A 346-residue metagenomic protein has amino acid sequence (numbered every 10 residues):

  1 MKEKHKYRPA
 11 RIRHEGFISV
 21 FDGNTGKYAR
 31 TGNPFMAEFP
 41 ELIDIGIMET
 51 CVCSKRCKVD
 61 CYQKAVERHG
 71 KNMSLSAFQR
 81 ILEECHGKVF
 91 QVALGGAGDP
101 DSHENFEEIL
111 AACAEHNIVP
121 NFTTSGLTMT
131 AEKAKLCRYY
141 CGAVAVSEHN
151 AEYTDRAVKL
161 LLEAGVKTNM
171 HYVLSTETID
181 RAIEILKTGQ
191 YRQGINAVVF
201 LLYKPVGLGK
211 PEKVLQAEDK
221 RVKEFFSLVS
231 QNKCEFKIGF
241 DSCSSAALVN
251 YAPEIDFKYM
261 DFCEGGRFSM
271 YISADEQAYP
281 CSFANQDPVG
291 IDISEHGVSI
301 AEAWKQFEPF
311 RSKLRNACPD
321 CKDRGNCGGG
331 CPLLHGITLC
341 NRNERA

Functional and structural regions predicted by a protein language model:
M1-G46, C53, K305-E308: N-terminal [4Fe-4S]-dependent radical SAM core
P34-S76: Canonical Radical SAM [4Fe-4S] cluster-binding loop centered on the CxxxCxxC motif and its immediate flanking residues
F35, I272-D275: Short, acidic, Ser/Thr-enriched surface-loop or helix-capping motifs
C51-C61, S312-A346: Cysteine-cluster motifs in flexible loop/terminal segments that predominantly coordinate metals
R56, A97, A274-D275: Residue-level recognition of short loop/turn positions
L75-P205: Radical SAM/AdoMet-radical enzyme domain recognition
E218-E254, Q277-G329: C-terminal accessory region of radical SAM enzymes
C263-R267: Short, small/polar residue-rich loop motifs at catalytic or cofactor-binding pockets
